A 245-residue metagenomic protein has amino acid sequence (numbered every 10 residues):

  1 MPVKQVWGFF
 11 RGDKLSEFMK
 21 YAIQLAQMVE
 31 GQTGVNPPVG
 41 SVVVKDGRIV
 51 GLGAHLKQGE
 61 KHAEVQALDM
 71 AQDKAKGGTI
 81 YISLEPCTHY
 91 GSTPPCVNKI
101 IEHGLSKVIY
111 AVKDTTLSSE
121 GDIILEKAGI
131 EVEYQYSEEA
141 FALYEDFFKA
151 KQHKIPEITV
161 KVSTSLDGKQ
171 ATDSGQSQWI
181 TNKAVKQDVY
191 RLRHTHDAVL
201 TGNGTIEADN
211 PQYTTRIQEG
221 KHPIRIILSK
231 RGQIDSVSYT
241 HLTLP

Functional and structural regions predicted by a protein language model:
V6-T33, G91-L242: Zinc-dependent deaminase
V39-K45, V162: Short beta-strand scaffold segments in enzyme catalytic cores
D46-V50: Short, glycine-anchored, charge-dense loop/turn motifs used at functional sites
G51-G53, S174: Short hydrophobic alpha-helix segments
K57-D69, T181-Q187: A short, polar/charged loop-to-alpha-helix boundary motif
V65-Y90: Mobile, glycine- and charge-enriched loop segments and immediately flanking short secondary-structure elements within
